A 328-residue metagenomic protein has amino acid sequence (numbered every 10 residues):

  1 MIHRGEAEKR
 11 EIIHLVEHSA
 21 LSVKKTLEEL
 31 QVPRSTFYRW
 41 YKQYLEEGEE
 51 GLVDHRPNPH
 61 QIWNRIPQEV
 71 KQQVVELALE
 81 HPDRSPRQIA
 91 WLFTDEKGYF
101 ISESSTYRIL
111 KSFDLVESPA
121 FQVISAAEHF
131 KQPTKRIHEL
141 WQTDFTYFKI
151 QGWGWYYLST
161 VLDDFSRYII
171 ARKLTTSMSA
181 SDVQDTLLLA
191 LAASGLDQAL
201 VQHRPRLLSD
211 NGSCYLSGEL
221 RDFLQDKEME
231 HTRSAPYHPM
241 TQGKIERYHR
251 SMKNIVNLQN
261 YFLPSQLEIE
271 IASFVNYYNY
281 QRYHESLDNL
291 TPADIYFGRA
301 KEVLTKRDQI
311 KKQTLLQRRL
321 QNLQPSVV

Functional and structural regions predicted by a protein language model:
M1-E80: Residue-centric detector for conserved, function-critical "anchor" positions in compact interaction modules
H3, Q225-M229, R250-V328: C-terminal domain-tail junction helix/linker
A20-S22, R84, I101, F262: Residue-level signal for the short linker/turn that defines the boundary of a DNA-recognition helix
K42, E49-L140, P239, F297-A300: Basic, flexible linker segments flanking DNA-binding modules in nucleic acid-interacting mobile-element proteins
Y99-F100, Y107-L162, Y168, S181-L189 (+3 more regions): Mobile-element integrase/transposase regions, centering on the N-terminal DNA-binding/Zn-coordinating module
R172-K173: Short hydrophobic alpha-helix segments
L187, A199-S217, Y237, Q242 (+1 more regions): Acidic/histidine-rich, metal-coordinating catalytic segments
R204-N211, Q225-K244, N260-P264: RNase H-like polynucleotidyl transferase catalytic core
